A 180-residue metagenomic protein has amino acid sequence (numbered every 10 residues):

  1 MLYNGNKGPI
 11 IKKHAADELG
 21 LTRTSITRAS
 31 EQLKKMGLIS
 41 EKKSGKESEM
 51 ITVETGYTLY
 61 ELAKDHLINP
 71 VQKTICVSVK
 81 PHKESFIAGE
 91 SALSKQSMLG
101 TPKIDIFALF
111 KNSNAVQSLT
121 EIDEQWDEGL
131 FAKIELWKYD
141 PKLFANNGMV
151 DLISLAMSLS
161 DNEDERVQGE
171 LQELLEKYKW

Functional and structural regions predicted by a protein language model:
N6-L19: Short acidic, hydrophobic short linear motifs in intrinsically disordered regions
I10, G45-K46: Short gly/pro-enriched beta-turn/loop segments at secondary-structure junctions
G20-K35: Short amphipathic alpha-helical interaction segments
K34-G45: A short, conserved structural fragment
K46-E54: Minor-groove-contacting beta-hairpin "wing" of winged helix-turn-helix DNA-binding domains
L62-W180: Long, low-complexity, charge-rich intrinsically disordered regions
